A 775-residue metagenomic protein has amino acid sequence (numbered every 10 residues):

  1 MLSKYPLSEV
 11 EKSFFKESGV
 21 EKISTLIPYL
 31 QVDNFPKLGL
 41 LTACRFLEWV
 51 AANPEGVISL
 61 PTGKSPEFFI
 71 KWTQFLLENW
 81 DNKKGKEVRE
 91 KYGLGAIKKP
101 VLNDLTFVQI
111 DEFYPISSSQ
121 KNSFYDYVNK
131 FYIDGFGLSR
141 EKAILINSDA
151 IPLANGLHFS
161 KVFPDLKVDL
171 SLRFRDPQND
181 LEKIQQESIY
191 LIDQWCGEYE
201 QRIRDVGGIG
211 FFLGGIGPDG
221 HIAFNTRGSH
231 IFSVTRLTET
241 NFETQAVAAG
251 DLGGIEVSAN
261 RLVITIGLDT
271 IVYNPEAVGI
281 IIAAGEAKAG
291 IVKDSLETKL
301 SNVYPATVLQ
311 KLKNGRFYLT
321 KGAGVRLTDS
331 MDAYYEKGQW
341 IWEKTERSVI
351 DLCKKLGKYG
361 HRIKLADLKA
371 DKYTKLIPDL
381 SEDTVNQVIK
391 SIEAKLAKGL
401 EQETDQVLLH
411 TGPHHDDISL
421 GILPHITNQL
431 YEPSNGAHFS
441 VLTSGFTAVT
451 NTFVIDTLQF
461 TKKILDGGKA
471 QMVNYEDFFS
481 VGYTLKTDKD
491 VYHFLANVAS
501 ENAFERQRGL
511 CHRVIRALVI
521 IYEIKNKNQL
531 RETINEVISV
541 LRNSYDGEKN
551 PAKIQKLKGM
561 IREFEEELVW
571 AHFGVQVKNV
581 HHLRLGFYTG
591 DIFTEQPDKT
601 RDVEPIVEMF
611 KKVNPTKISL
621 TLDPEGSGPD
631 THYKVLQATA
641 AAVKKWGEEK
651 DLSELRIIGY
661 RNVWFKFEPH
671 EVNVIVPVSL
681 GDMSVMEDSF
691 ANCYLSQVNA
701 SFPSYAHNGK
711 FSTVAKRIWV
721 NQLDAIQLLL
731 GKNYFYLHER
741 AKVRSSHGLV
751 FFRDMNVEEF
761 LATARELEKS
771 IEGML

Functional and structural regions predicted by a protein language model:
M1-I58, Q74-R89, A96, A366 (+2 more regions): N-terminal glycine-/serine-/threonine-rich phosphate-binding loop
L2-S8, E21, D33, I266-D367: ATP/nucleoside-binding phosphotransfer catalytic cores, i.e., glycine-rich phosphate-binding loops
Y5-L26, E87-G210: Ligand-binding beta-strand-loop-alpha-helix segment within the catalytic cores of soluble metabolic enzymes
V57-P61, G210-I216, L252-L296, F317-L319 (+2 more regions): Glycine-rich anion-binding loop/nest that anchors nucleotide
F69-I97, I418-S440: Histidine-anchored nucleotide/phosphate-binding helix
D169-Q186, K344-S653, G659, A691-N692 (+3 more regions): Active-site beta-strand->loop->alpha-helix modules in alpha/beta enzyme cores, enriched in Gly/His/Asp(Glu)
F224-G254, T298-K311, A641: Gly/Ser/Thr-rich active-site loops/lids in small-molecule metabolic enzymes that frequently grip phosphoryl groups
K666-Q727: A conserved mid-domain beta-alpha-beta active-site/ligand-binding segment of alpha/beta enzyme cores
